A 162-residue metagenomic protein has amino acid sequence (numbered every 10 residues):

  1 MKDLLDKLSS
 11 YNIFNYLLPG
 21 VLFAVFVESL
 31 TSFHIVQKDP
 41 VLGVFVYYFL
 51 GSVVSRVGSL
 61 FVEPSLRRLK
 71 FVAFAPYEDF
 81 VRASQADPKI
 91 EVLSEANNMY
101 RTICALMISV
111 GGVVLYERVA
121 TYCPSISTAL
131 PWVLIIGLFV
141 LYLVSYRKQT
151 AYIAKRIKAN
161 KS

Functional and structural regions predicted by a protein language model:
M1-F74: N-terminal first transmembrane alpha-helix
M1-L8, V144-S162: Cytosolic/matrix-facing juxtamembrane and C-terminal tails of multi-pass cellular membrane proteins
V21-F26, V110-V114, V133-V140: Hydrophobic core of alpha-helical transmembrane segments in multi-pass integral membrane proteins
S32-Y47, L115-I136: Hydrophobic alpha-helical transmembrane segments
V53-G58, V140-Q149: Transmembrane alpha-helical segments that form the membrane-embedded catalytic/substrate-channel core of multi-pass
S59-R67, T121, Y152-K155, A159: Perimembrane helix-loop junctions in membrane proteins
R67-A86, N160-S162: Juxtamembrane inter-helical linkers in multi-pass membrane proteins
R82-E117: Loop-to-transmembrane boundary segments
